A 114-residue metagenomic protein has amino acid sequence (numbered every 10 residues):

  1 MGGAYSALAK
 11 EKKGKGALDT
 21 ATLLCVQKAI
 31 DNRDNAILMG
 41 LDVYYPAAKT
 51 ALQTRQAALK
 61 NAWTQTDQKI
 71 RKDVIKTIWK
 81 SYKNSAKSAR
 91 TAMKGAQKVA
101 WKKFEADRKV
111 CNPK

Functional and structural regions predicted by a protein language model:
M1-A7: C-terminal segment of classical bacterial N-terminal signal peptides
L8-K114: Soluble, non-transmembrane alpha-helical interaction regions
